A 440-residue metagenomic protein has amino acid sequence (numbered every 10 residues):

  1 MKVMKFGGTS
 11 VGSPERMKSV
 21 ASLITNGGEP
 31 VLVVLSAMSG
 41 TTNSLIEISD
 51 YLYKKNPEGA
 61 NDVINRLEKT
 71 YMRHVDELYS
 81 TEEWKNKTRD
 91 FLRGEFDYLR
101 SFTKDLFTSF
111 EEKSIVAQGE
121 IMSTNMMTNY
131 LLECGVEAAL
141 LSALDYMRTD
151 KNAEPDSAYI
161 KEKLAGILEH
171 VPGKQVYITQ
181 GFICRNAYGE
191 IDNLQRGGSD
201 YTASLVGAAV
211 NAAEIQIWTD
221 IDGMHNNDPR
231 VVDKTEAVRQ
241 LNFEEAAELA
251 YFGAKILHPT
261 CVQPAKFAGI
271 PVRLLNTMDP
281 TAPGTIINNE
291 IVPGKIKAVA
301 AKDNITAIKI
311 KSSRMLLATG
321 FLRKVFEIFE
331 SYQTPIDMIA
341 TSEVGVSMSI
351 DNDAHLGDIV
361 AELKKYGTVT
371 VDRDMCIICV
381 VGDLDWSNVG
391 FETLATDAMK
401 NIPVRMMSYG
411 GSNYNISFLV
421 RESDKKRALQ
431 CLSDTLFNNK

Functional and structural regions predicted by a protein language model:
M1-L257, V262, R421: Nucleotide/pyrophosphate-binding catalytic subdomain
V3, S10, L32-V33, Y177-T179 (+11 more regions): Structured core elements
K5, V34, L131, G207 (+5 more regions): Hydrophobic structural packing positions in well-ordered secondary structure
V11, T41-T42, R148, R185-A187 (+6 more regions): Flexible loop/turn segments at secondary-structure boundaries
M38-S39, I221-G223, V272, N276-T281 (+3 more regions): Glycine-rich beta-alpha junction loops
N242-N288, V292-K311: A conserved active-site cap/scaffold subdomain adjacent to cofactor or substrate pockets
P283-K440: A conserved regulatory-domain signal marking ACT and ACT-like small-molecule sensing domains and adjacent regulatory
